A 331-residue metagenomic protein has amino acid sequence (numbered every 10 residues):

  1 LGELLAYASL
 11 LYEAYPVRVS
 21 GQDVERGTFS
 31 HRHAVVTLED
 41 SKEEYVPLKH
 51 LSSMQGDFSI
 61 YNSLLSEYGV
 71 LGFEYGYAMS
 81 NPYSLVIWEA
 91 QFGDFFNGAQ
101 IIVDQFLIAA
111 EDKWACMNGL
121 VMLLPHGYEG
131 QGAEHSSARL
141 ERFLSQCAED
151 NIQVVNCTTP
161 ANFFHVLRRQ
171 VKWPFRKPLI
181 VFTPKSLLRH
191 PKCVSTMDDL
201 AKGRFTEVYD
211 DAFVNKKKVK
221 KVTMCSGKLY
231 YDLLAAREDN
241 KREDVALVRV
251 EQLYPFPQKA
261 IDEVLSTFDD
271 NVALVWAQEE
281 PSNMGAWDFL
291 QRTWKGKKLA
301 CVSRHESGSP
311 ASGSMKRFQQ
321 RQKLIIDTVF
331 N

Functional and structural regions predicted by a protein language model:
L1-Y83, W88-E111, M197-V248: Non-catalytic terminal/interface segments that mediate subunit docking, oligomerization, and allosteric communication
A8, E74, Q100-E111, V121 (+4 more regions): Short, well-ordered alpha-helical packing segments
V19-Q22, G27-F29, Y61-S63, I87-W88 (+7 more regions): Generic beta-strand/beta-sheet core signal
L51-Q55, K113-Y128: A short, conserved beta-to-alpha structural element at the edge of catalytic cores that scaffolds binding
I60-L65, A90-N97, G130-A138, N151-T158 (+2 more regions): Alpha-helix capping and helix-loop boundary segments enriched in small/acidic/polar residues
M79-L85, G119-M122, H126-W173: Conserved thiamine diphosphate
N97-G98, H165, F256, G285: Residues that form or flank phosphate/diphosphate-binding pockets in enzymes that use nucleotide phosphates
W114-C116, G127-S145, W173-R176, L188-N331: Thiamine diphosphate
